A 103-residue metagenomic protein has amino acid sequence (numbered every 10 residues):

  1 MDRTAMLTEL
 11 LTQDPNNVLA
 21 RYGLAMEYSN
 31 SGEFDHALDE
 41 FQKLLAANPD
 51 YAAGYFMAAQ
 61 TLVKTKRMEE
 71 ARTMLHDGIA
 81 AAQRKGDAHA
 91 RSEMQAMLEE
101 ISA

Functional and structural regions predicted by a protein language model:
E9-L10, K43-L44, G78: Canonical positions in the second alpha-helix
